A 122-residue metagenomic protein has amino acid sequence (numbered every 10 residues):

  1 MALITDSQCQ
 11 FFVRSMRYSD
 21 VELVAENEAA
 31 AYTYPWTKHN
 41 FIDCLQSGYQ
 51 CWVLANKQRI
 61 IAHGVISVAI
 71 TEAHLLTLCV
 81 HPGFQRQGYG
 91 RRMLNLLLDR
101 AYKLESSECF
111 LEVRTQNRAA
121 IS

Functional and structural regions predicted by a protein language model:
L3-Q87, R91-L104: Acetyl-CoA-dependent GNAT
L75, C109-V113: Conserved hydrophobic beta-strand within the GNAT/NAT acetyltransferase core sheet that lines the active-site cleft
V80, R114-T115: Short amphipathic helical patch at the helix-1/turn junction of helix-turn-helix
Q87, R91, S107, T115-S122: Conserved active-site alpha-helix within GNAT-family acetyltransferase domains
